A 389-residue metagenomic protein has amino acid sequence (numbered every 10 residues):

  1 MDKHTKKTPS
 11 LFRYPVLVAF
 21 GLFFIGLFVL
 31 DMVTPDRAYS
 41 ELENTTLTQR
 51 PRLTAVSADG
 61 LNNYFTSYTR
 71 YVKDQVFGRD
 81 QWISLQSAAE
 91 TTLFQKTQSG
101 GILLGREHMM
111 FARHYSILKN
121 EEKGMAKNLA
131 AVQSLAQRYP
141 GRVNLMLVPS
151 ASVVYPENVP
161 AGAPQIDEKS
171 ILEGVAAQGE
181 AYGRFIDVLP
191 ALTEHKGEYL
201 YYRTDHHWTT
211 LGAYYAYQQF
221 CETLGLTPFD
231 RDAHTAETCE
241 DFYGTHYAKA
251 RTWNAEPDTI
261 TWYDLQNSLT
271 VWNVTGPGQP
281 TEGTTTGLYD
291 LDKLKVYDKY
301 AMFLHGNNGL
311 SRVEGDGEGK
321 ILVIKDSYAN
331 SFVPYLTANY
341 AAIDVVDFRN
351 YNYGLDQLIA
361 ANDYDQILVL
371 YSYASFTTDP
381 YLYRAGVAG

Functional and structural regions predicted by a protein language model:
M1-G389: Extracellular glycan-modifying ectodomains
